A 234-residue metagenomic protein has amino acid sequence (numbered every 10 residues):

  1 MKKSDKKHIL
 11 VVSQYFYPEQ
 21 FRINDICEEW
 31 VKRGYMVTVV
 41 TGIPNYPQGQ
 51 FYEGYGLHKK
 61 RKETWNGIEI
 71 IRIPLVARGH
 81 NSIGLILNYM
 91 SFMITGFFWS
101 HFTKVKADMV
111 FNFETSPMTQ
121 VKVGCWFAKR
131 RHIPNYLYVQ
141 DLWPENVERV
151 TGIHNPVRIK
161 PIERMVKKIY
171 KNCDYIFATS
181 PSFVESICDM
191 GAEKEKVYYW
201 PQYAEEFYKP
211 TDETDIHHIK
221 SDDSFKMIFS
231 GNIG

Functional and structural regions predicted by a protein language model:
M1-N66: N-terminal subdomain of nucleotide-sugar transferases
K7-H8, M109, D222-M227: Charged active-site motifs of nucleotide-sugar-dependent glycosyltransferases
Q14, R78-G84, R131-V166: Acceptor-binding helix/loop patch of EC 2.4 sugar-transfer enzymes, predominantly nucleotide-sugar-dependent
Q20, I86-F97, M109-I133, L137-Q140 (+1 more regions): An aromatic- and histidine-rich active-site surface loop
T41-F102: A conserved catalytic-core segment of Leloir-type glycosyltransferases
T119, W126-R130, P156-I176: Membrane-proximal helix-turn-helix segments that form the acceptor-binding/catalytic region of lipid-linked
S182, W200-Y203: Carbohydrate-associated surface elements
H218-G234: Conserved donor-binding/catalytic core segment of Leloir-type glycosyltransferases
